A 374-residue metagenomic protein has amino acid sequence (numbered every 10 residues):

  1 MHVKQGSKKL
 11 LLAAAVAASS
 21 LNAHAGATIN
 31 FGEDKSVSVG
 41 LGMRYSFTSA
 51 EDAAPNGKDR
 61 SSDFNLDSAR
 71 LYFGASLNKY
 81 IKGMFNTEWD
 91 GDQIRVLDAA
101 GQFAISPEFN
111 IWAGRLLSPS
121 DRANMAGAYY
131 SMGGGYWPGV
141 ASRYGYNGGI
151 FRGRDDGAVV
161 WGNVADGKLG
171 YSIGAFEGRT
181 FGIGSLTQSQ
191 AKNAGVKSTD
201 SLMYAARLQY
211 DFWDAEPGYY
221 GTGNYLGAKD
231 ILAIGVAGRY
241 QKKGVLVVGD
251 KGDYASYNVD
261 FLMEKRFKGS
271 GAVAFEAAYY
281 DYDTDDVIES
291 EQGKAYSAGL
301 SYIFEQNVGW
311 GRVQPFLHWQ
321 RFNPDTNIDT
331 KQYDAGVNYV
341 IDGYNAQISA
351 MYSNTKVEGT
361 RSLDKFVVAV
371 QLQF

Functional and structural regions predicted by a protein language model:
M1-G26: Cleavable N-terminal export/targeting peptides
H2-K4, T28, G32, G57-K58 (+3 more regions): Outer-membrane beta-barrel pore domains
V16-A17, G134-V140, T187-Q188: Acidic/polar active-site rim loop that often engages polyanionic ligands
A27-A54, K58-F181, S198-E216, T222-G227 (+3 more regions): Outer membrane beta-barrel
A53-D59, I183-A194, L246-G249, V287-I288: Solvent-exposed loop segments that connect transmembrane elements
L186-K192, G218-Y225: Low-complexity, polar-biased intrinsically disordered regions enriched in Pro/Ser/Thr/Gly
G195-T199, G252: Interfacial loop-to-helix transition and helix-capping segments at the boundaries of transmembrane helices
E216-Y219, G271-V273: Short, structured loop/turn "capping" segments at alpha-beta junctions
